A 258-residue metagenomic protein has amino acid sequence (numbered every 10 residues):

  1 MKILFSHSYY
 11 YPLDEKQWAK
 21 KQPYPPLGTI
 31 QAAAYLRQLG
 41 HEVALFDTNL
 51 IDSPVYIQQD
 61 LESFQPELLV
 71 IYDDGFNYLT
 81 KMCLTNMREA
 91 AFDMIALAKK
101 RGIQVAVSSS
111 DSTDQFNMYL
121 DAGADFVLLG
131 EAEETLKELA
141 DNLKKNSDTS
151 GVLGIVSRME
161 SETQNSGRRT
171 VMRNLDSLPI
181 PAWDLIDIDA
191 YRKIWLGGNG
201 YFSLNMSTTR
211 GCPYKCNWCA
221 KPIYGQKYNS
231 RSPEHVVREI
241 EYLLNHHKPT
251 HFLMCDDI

Functional and structural regions predicted by a protein language model:
M1-L4: Extreme N-terminal starter segment of soluble prokaryotic enzymes
S8-Y11, D74, A132, E160 (+2 more regions): Flexible loop residues that form catalytic and substrate-binding hotspots at small-molecule/glycan-binding clefts
Y9-W18, N49, C83, R158-N205: N-terminal [4Fe-4S]-dependent radical SAM core
D14-T29: Glycine- and acidic-residue-enriched helix-capping/strand-helix junction motifs
E15, V70-F76, C219, F252-C255: Short beta-strands and strand-loop turn motifs
Q17-W18, K81-T85, K227-R231: Short, solvent-exposed loop/turn segments at secondary-structure boundaries
Y24, D176, P181-I258: Radical SAM [4Fe-4S] cluster-binding motif and immediate context
G28, A32-L39, A44-M172: Glycine-rich beta-alpha loop elements in corrinoid/cobalamin-binding modules across cobalamin-dependent enzymes
